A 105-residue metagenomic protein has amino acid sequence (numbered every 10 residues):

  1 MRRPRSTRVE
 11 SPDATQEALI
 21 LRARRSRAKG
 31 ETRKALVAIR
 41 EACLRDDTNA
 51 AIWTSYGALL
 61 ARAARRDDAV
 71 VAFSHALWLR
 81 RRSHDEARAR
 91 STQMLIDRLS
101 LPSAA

Functional and structural regions predicted by a protein language model:
R2-A18, S83: TPR-adjacent "capping" and linker segments in tetratricopeptide-repeat scaffold/adaptor proteins
E10, E41-L44, W78: Conserved structural position within tetratricopeptide repeats
S55, T92-L95: Canonical tetratricopeptide repeat
